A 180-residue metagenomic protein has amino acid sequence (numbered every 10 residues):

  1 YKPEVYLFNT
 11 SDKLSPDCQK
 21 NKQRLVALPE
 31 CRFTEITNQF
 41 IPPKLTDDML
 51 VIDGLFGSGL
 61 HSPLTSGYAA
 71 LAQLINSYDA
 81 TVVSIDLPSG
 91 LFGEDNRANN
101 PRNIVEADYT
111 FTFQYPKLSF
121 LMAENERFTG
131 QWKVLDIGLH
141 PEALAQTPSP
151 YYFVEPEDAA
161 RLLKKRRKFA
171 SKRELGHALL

Functional and structural regions predicted by a protein language model:
Y1-N9, S15, Q19, Y115 (+1 more regions): Small-residue (G/A/S/T)-rich helix-start motifs and N-terminal tracts that mark the onset
Y1-V51, H61-S66: A cross-family phosphate/adenosyl-ligand binding-site feature
K22, V26, A69-N76, A160: Predominant activation on well-ordered alpha-helical scaffold segments within soluble catalytic domains
C31-N38, T65, G90-E94, D158-K164: Short gly/ser/thr-rich secondary-structure transition/capping motifs
D48-L50, L55-S149: Internal gly/pro-rich beta-alpha loop/helix module that stabilizes soluble enzyme cofactors or their anionic handles
